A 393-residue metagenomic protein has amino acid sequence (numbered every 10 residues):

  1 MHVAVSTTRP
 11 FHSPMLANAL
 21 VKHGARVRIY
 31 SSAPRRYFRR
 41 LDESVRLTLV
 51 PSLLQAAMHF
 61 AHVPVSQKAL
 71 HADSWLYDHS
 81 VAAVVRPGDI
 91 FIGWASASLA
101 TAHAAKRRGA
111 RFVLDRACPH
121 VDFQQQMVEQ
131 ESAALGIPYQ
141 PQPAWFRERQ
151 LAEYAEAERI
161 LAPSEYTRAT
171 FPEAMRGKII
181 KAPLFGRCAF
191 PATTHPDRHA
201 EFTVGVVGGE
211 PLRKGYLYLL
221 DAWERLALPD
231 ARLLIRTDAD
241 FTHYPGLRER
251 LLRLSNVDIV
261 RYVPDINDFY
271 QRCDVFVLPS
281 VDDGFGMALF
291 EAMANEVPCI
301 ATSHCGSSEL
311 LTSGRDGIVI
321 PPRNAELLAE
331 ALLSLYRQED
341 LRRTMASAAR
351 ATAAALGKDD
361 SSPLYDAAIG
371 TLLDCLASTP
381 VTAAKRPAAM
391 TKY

Functional and structural regions predicted by a protein language model:
A56-Q67, R108-E148: Acceptor-binding helix/loop patch of EC 2.4 sugar-transfer enzymes, predominantly nucleotide-sugar-dependent
D78-R86, L99-T101, H120, L135-R159: Membrane-proximal helix-turn-helix segments that form the acceptor-binding/catalytic region of lipid-linked
Y154, Y262-V263, F269-C273: Short alpha-helical donor nucleotide-sugar binding micro-motif in glycosyltransferases
G186-R187, A192-R225, L234: Conserved donor-binding/catalytic core segment of Leloir-type glycosyltransferases
P245-V263: Nucleotide-activated donor-binding/catalytic signature segment of Leloir-type glycosyltransferases, i.e., the conserved
V281: Aromatic "clamp/platform" in nucleotide-sugar-dependent glycosyltransferases that forms part of the donor/acceptor
P298-A301: Short hydrophobic beta-strand element within catalytic cores of glycosyltransferases and related nucleotide-activated
S313-G314, I318-A325, S334-E339: Conserved acidic donor-binding segment of nucleotide-sugar-dependent glycosyltransferases
